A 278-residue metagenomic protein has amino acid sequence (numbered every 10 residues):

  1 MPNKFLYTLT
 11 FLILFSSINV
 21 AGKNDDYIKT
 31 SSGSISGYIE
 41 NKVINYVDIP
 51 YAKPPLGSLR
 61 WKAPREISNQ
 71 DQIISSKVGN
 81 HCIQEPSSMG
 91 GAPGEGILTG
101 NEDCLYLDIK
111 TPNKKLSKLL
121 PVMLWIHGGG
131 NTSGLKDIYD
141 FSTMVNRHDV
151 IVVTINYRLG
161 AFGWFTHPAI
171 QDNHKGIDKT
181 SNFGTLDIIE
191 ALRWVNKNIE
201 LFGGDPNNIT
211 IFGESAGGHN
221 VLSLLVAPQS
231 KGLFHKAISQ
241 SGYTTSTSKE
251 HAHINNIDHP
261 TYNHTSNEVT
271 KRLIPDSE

Functional and structural regions predicted by a protein language model:
P2-F11: Sec-dependent signal peptide recognition, specifically the positively charged N-region followed immediately by
F15-S17: N-terminal signal peptide c-region/cleavage motif recognized by signal peptidases
N19-T185, P206: Non-catalytic accessory segments of hydrolases
K77-E95, Q171-T180, N208, H219-S223 (+1 more regions): Mature extracellular catalytic domain of secreted serine hydrolases with alpha/beta-hydrolase catalytic cores
C104, I177-L201, H259-H264: Alpha/beta-hydrolase active-site loop
D108-K110, E190-I199, V221-L225, S266-K271: Short, well-ordered amphipathic alpha-helices
N131, G213-S223: Glycine-rich nucleophile elbow surrounding the catalytic serine of serine-hydrolase chemistry
F202-E214: Alpha/beta-hydrolase fold nucleophile elbow
